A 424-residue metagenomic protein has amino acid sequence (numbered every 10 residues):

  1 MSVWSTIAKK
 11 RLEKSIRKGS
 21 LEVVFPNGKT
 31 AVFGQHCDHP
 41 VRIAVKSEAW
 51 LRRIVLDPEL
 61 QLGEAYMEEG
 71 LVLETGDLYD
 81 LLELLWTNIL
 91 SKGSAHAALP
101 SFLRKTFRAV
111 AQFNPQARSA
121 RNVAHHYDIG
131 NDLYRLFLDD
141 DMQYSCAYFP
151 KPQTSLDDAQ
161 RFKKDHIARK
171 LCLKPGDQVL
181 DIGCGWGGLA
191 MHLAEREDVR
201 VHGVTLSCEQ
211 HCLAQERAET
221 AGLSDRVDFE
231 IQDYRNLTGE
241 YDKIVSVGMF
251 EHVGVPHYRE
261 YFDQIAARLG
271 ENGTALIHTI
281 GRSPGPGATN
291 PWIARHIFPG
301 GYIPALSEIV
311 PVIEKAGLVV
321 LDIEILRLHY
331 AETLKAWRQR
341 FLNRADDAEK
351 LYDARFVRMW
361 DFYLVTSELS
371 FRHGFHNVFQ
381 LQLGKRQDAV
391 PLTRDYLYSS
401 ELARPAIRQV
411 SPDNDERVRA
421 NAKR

Functional and structural regions predicted by a protein language model:
M1-Q160, H166: Feature captures hydrophobic
P175-G183: Conserved class I S-adenosyl-L-methionine
W186-E197: Conserved SAM-binding loop of SAM-dependent methyltransferases across substrates and taxa, primarily the Class I
A214-Q215: Conserved SAM-binding loop
R235-I244: A short acidic, Gly/Pro-enriched loop at the edge of an enzyme's catalytic core that lines a small-molecule cofactor
R259-E271: A short glycine-rich, Lys/Arg-flanked "PGG" loop and its adjoining helix->strand segment in the class I
N272-I280: Conserved beta-strand signature within the Rossmann-like core of class I S-adenosyl-L-methionine
I280-P391: Substrate-binding/catalytic lobe of Class I Rossmann-like enzymes that use SAM or dcSAM, i.e., the mid-to-C-terminal
